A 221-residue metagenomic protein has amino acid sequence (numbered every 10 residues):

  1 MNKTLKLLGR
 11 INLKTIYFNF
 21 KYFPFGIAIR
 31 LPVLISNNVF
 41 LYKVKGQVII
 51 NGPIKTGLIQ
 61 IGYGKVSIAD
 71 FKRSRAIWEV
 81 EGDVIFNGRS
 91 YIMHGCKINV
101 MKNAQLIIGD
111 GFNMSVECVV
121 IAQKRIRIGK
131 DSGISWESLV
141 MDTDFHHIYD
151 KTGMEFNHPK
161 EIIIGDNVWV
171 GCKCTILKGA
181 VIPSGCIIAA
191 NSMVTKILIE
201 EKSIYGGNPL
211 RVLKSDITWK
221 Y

Functional and structural regions predicted by a protein language model:
M1-M141, G165-D166, C174, S184 (+2 more regions): Domain-scale signature associated with acetyltransferase and cell-envelope carbohydrate enzymes
D142-D150: Short acidic/His/Gly/Ser-rich catalytic and metal-binding motifs that mark active-site loops of diverse hydrolases
F145-H146, S192-M193, I199-E200: Flexible glycine-rich beta->alpha loop in the catalytic core of nucleotide-sugar glycosyltransferases
D150-G153, I217: Short acidic, glycine/proline-rich loop/turn micro-motifs
G153-G165: Glycine-rich NAD(P)-binding loop of Rossmann-like domains
I162, G179-A180, K202: A short, glycine- and basic residue-enriched loop/turn that sits immediately adjacent to a domain's principal
L177, I182-P183, I187-M193: A generic "structured core" feature
